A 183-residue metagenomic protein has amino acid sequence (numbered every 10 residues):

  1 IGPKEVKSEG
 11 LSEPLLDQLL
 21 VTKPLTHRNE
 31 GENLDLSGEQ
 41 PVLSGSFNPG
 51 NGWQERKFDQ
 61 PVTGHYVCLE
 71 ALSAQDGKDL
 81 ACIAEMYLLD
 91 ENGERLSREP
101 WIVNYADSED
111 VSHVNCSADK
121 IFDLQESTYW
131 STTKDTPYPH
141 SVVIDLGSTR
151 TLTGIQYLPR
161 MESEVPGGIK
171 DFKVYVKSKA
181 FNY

Functional and structural regions predicted by a protein language model:
I1-L36, P49-P100, N104-Y183: Aromatic, loop-rich ligand-recognition surfaces of beta-strand-rich domains
Q40-F47: Solvent-exposed beta-strand/loop surfaces of large extracellular or lumenal domains
